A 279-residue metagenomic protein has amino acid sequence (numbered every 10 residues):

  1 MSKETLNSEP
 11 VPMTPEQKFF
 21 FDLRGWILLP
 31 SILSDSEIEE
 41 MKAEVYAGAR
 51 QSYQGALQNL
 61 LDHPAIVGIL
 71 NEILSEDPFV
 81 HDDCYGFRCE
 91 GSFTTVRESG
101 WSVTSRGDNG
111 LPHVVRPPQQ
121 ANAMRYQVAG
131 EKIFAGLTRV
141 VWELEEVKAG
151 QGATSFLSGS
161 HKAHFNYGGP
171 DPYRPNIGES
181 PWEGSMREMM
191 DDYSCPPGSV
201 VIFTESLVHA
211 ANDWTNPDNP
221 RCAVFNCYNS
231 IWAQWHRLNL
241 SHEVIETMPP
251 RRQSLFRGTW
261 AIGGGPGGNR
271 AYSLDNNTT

Functional and structural regions predicted by a protein language model:
M1-E16, N276-T279: Basic/polar N-terminal segments that are highly enriched at the extreme N-terminus, encompassing both cleavable
M1-L6, F21-I27: Short, contiguous pre-domain boundary segments
K3, P170, V200-I202, L207-T279: Non-heme Fe(II)/2-oxoglutarate
E9, M13-R24, L33-P197, A211-C222 (+1 more regions): Non-heme Fe(II) oxygenase catalytic core, chiefly the N-lobe of the double-stranded beta-helix
